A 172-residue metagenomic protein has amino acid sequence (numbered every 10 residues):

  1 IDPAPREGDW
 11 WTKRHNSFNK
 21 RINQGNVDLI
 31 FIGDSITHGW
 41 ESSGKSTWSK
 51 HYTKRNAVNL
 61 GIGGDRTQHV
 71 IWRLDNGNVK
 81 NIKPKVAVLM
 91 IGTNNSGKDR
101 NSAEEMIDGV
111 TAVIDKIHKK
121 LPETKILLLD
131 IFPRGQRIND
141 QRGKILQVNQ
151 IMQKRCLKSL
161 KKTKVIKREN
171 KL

Functional and structural regions predicted by a protein language model:
I1-I32, I36-S46, K50: N-terminal secretory targeting modules
K13-S17, D65-G77: A Trp-anchored, charged/polar loop motif used as the substrate-binding/catalytic surface of acyl/ester-handling
G33, G61-G63, D130, E169: Residues at the C-termini of beta-strands that transition into short coil/loop
T37, G64, P133: Short, glycine/acidic-enriched loop or turn micro-motifs at the edges of active sites
H38-E41, R66-H69, G97: Short active-site-adjacent helix-start/loop capping segments
T47-N56, R73-L172: Alpha-helical cap/lid subdomain in secreted, periplasmic, or secretory-pathway luminal O-acyl-processing enzymes
K54-D65: A short beta-strand-loop structural module common to alpha/beta enzyme folds
